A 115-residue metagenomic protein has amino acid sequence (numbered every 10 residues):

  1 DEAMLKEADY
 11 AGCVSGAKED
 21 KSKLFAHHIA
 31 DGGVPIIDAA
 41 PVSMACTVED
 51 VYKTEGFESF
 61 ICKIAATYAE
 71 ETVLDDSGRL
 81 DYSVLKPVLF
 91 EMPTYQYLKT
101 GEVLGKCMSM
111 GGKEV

Functional and structural regions predicted by a protein language model:
D1-V115: Basic, polyanion-binding surface patches
